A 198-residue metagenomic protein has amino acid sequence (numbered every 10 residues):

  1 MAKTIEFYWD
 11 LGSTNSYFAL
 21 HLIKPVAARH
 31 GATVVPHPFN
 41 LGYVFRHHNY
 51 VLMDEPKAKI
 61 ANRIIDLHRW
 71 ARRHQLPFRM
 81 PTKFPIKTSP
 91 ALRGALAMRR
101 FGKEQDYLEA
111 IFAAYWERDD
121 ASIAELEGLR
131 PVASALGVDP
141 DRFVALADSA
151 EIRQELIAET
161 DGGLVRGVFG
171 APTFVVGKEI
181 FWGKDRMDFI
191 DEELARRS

Functional and structural regions predicted by a protein language model:
M1-K3, L76: Generic structural motif recognizing short loop/turn segments at the entrances and edges of beta-strands
K3-E6, L11-A32, A110-S198: C-terminal cap of thioredoxin/glutaredoxin-like
Y17-R118: Structural alpha/beta surface segment adjacent to cysteine/selenocysteine redox centers across thiol/disulfide enzymes
